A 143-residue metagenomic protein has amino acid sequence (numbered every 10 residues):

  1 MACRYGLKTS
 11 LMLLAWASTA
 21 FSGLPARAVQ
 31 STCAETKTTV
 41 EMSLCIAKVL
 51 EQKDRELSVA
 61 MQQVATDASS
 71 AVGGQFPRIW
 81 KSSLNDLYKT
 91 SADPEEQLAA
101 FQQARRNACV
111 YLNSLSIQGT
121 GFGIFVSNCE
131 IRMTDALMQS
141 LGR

Functional and structural regions predicted by a protein language model:
M1-L13: Bacterial N-terminal signal peptides that target proteins for export
L24-R143: N-terminal alpha-helical modules
